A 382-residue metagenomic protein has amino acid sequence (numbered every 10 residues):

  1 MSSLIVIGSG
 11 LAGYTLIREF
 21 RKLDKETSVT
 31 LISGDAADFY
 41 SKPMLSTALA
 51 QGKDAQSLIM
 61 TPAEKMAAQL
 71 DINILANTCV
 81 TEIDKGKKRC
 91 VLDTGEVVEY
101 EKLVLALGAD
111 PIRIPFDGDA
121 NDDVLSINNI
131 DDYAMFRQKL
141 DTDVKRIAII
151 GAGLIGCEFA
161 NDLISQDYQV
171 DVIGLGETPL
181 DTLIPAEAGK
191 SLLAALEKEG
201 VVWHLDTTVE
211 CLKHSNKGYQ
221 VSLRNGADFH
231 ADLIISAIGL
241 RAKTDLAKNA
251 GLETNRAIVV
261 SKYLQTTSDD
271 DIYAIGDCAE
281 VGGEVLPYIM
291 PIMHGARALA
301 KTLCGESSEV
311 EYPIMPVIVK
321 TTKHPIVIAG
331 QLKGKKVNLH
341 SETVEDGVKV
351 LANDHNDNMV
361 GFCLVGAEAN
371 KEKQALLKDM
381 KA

Functional and structural regions predicted by a protein language model:
M1-I5, T61-I150, D206, S222-G226 (+3 more regions): FAD-binding core/adjacent interface of flavoenzyme oxidoreductases
S2-I72, D162-L183: Beta1-alpha1 glycine-rich phosphate/pyrophosphate-binding loop at the start of Rossmann-like nucleotide-binding domains
S2-S3, S9, K22, C278-E372: Mid-to-C-terminal Rossmann-like scaffold of FAD/NAD(P)H-dependent oxidoreductases
S9, I32-G34, N129, A152 (+3 more regions): Cofactor-binding loop segments of dinucleotide-utilizing enzymes, especially the Rossmann-like FAD- and NAD(P)+-binding
G10-L11, A36, A109-P111, D131 (+3 more regions): Residue-level detector of alpha-helix initiation sites
I59, R146, L154-C211, I292 (+1 more regions): Rossmann-like dinucleotide-binding cores of NAD(P)H-dependent redox enzymes
P111, I258-I272, L332-V350: FAD-binding beta-loop-beta segment adjacent to the flavin cofactor pocket
D122-D143, N216, Q220-S222, A227-K301: FAD-site-proximal beta/loop scaffold in flavoenzymes
